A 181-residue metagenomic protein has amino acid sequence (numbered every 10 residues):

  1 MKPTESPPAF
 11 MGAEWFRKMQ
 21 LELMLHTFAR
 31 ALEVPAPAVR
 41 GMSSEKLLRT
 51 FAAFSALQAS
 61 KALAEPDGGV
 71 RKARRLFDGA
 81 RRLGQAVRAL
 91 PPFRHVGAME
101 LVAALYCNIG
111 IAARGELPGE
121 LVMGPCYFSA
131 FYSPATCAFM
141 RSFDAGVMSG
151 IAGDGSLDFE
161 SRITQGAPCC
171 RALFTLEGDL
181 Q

Functional and structural regions predicted by a protein language model:
M1-P118, G124-F139, F143, D154-C169 (+2 more regions): N-terminal accessory segment detector
